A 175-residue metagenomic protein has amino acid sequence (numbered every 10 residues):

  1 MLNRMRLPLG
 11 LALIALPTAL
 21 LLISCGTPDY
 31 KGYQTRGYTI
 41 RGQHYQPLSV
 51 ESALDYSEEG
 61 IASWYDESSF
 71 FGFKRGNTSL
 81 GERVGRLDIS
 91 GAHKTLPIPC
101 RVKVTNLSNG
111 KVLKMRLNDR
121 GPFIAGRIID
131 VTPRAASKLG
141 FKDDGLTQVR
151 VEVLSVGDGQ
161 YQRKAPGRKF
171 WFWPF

Functional and structural regions predicted by a protein language model:
M1-S24: Sec-dependent bacterial lipoprotein signal peptides
C25-F175: Secreted/periplasmic proteins
